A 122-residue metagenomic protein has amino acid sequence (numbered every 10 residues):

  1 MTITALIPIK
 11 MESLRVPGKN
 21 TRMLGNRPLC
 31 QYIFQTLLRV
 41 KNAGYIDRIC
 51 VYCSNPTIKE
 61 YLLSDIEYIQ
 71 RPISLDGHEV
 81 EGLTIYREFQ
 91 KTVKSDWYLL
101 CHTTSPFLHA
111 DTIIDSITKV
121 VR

Functional and structural regions predicted by a protein language model:
M1-P17: N-terminal nucleotide-binding beta1-loop-alpha1 segment
A5-I7, V51, L100: Structural beta-sheet core signal
R15, K59, L108: Glycine/Thr-rich phosphate-binding loops of Rossmann-like dinucleotide-binding domains
V16-R39: Short, well-formed alpha-helical segments that are part of the catalytic scaffolds of diverse glycosyltransferases
R27, N55-P56, A110: Alpha-helix N-cap/helix-start capping motif
Y32-K94: Conserved N-terminal catalytic core of the sugar/cofactor nucleotidyltransferase
I73-R122: Conserved beta-loop-beta/alpha segment of the NTase-like Rossmann-fold superfamily that binds/positions NTPs
